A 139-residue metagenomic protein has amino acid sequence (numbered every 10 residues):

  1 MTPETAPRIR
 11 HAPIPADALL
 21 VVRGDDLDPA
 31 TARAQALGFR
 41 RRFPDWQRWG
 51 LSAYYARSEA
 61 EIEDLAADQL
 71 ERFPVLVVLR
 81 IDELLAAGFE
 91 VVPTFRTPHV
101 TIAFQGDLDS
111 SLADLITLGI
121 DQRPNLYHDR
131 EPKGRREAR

Functional and structural regions predicted by a protein language model:
M1-I9, A60, A66, Q122 (+1 more regions): A contiguous, well-structured "functional interface" segment within a domain
M1-L51, R139: ADP-ribose/NAD+-binding catalytic cleft of ART/PARP-like enzymes
E4, R10-A12, D26, R41 (+5 more regions): Compositionally biased, intrinsically disordered/low-complexity regions enriched for serine, proline and threonine
A12, D17, G24-D25, L65 (+3 more regions): Compositionally biased, intrinsically disordered low-complexity segments
L20-V21, D28, G38, A66 (+4 more regions): Compositionally biased amphipathic helical and low-complexity segments enriched in hydrophobic
R41-S110: ADP-ribosyltransferase catalytic core
G88-R139: Active-site or metal-binding loop neighborhoods of secreted/extracellular toxin and effector enzymes
